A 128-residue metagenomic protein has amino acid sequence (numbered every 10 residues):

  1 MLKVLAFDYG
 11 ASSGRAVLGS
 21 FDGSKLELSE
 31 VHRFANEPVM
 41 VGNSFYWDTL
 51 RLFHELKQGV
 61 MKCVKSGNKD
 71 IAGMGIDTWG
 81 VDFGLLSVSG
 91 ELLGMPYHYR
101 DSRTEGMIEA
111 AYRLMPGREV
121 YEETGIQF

Functional and structural regions predicted by a protein language model:
M1-G94, E105-G106, A110, E122: N-terminal glycine/serine-rich phosphate-binding loop of ATP-dependent small-molecule kinases, especially carbohydrate
Y97: Surface "functional belts" at beta-alpha junctions
R100-F128: Glycine-rich phosphate-binding loop plus the immediately following alpha-helix
